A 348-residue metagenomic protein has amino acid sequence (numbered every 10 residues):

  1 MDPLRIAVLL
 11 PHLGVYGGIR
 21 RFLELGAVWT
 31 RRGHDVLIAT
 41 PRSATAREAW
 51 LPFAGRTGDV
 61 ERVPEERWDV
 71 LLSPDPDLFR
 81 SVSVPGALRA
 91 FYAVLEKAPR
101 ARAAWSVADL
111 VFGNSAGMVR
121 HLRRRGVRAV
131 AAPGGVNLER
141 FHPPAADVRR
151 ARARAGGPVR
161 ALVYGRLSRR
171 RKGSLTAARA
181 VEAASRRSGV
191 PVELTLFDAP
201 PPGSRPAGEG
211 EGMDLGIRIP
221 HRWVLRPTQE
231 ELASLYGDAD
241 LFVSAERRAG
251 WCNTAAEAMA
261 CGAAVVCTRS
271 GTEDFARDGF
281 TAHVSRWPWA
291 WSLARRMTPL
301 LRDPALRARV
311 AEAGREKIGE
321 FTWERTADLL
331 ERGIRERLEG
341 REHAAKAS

Functional and structural regions predicted by a protein language model:
D109-P144: Donor nucleotide-sugar binding/catalytic pocket of nucleotide-sugar-dependent glycosyltransferases
R152-K172, A178-E182: Conserved donor-binding/catalytic core segment of Leloir-type glycosyltransferases
A207-E230: Nucleotide-activated donor-binding/catalytic signature segment of Leloir-type glycosyltransferases, i.e., the conserved
S234-A239: Short alpha-helical donor nucleotide-sugar binding micro-motif in glycosyltransferases
R247: Aromatic "clamp/platform" in nucleotide-sugar-dependent glycosyltransferases that forms part of the donor/acceptor
A264-C267: Short hydrophobic beta-strand element within catalytic cores of glycosyltransferases and related nucleotide-activated
D278-A290, P299-P304: Conserved acidic donor-binding segment of nucleotide-sugar-dependent glycosyltransferases
P299, L306-E320, R332: A short, well-ordered alpha-helix in the C-terminal region of glycosyltransferases
